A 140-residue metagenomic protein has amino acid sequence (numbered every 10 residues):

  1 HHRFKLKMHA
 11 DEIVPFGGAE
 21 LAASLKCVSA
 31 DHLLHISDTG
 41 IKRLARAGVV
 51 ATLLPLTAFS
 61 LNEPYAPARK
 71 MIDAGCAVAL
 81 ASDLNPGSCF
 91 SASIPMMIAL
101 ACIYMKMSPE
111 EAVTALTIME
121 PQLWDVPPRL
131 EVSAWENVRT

Functional and structural regions predicted by a protein language model:
H1-A66: Active-site core of metal-dependent hydrolases
R3, A23-L25, L54, P64-T140: His/Asp/Glu-enriched, well-ordered alpha-helical/loop segment that forms or immediately abuts the divalent-metal
